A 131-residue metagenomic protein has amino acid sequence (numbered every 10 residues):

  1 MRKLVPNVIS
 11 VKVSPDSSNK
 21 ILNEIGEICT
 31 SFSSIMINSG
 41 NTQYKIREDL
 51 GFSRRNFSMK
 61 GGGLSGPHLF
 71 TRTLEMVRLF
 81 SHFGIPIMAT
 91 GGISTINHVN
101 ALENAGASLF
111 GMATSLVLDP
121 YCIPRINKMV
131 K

Functional and structural regions predicted by a protein language model:
K3-S14, F80-T90: Short beta-strand/loop segments at the ligand-binding rim of alpha/beta enzyme cores
K3-V8, T30-S33, K131: Structural alpha-beta junctions
I9, L64, P86, F110-G111: Generic preference for well-ordered secondary structure
S14, G62-L69, M88-G92, S115: Glycine- and other small-residue-rich loops at beta-strand/loop junctions that grip anionic moieties
S17-S31, S81-P86, I93-F110: Catalytic cores of alpha/beta
L22-I85, D119, I123-K128: Glycine/Thr-rich beta-alpha phosphate-binding loop at enzyme active sites
S34-Q43, G92-I93, H98-I126: Glycine-rich phosphate-binding active-site loops on the catalytic face of alpha/beta enzymes
